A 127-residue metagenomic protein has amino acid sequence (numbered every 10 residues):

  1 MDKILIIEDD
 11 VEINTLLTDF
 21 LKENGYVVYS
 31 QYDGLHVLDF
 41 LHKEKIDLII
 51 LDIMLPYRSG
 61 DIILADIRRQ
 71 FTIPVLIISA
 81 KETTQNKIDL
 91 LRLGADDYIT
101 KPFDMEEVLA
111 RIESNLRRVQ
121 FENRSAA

Functional and structural regions predicted by a protein language model:
M1-N123: N-terminal/domain-start alpha-helical segments
S125-A127: Regulatory hinge/linker segments at domain boundaries that couple sensory/effector modules to output domains
